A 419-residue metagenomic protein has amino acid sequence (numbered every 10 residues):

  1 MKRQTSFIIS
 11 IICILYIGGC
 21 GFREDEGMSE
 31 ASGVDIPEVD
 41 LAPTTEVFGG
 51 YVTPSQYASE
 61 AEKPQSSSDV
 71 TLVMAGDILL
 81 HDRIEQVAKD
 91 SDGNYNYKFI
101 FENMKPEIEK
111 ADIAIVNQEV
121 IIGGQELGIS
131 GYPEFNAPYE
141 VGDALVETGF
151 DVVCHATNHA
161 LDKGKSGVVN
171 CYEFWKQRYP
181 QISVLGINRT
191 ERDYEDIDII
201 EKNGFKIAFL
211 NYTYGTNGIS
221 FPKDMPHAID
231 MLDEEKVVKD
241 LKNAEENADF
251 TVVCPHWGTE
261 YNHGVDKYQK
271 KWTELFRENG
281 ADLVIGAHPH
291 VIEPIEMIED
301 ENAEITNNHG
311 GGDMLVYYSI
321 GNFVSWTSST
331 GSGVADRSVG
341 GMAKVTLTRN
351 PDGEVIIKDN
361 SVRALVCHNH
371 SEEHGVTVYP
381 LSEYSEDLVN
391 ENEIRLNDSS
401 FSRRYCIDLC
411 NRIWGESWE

Functional and structural regions predicted by a protein language model:
M1-T5: Positively charged n-region of N-terminal signal peptides that target proteins for export
F7-C13: Sec-dependent N-terminal signal peptides
I17-G19: C-terminal motif of bacterial Sec signal peptides marking the signal peptidase cleavage site
G21-E419: Acidic, metal/ion-coordinating pockets
